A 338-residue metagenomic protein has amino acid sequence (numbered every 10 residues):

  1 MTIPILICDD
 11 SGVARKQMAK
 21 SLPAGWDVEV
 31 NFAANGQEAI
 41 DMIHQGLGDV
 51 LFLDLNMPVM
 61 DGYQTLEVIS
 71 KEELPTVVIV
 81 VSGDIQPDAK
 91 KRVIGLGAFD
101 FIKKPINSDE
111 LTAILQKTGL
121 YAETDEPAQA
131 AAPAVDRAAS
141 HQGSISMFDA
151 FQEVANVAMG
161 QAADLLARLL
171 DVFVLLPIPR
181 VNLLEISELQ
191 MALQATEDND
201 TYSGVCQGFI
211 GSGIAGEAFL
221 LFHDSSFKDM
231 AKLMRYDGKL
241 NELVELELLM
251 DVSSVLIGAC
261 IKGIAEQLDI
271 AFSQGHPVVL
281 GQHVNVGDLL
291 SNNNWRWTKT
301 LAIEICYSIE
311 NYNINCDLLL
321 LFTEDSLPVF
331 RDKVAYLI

Functional and structural regions predicted by a protein language model:
G12-N31, K71: Two-component/phosphorelay signaling modules centered on CheY-like receiver
F32-D41, D61-T65: Helix N-cap/capping motif at the beta->alpha junctions
L47-F52: Active-site beta3 strand of CheY-like receiver
M57: Receiver (REC) domain active-site loop signature in two-component systems and cognate sites in sensor histidine kinases
A89, T124, A131-V244, L249-I338: Composition-driven recognition of glycine/serine/threonine/acidic- and proline-rich low-complexity segments and repeats
K104: A Lys-centered signature of the CheY-like receiver
